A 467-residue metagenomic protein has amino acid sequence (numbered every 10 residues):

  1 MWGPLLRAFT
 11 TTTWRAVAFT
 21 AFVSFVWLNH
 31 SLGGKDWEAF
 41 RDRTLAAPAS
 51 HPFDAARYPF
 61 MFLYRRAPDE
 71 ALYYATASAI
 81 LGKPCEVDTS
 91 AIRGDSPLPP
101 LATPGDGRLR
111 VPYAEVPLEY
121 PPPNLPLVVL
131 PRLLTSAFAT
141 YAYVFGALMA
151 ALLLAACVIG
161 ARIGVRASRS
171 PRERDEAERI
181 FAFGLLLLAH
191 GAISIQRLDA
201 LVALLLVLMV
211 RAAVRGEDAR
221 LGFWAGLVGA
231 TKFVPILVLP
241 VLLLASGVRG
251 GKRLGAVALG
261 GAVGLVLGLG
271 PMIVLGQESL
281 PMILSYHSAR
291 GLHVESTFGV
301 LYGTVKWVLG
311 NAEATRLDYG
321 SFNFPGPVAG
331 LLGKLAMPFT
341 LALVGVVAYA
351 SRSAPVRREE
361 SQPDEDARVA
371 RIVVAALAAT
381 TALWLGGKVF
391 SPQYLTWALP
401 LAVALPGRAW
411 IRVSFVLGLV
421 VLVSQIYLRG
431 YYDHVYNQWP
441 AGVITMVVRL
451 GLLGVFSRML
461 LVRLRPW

Functional and structural regions predicted by a protein language model:
W2-I283, G330-W467: Multi-pass membrane glycosyltransferase architecture that uses lipid-linked
R66, P112, P121, H293-V305 (+3 more regions): Secondary-structure junction/capping motif
A262-H293, T297-E313: Transmembrane-lumen/periplasm boundary regions of multi-pass, lipid-linked membrane glycan transferases
R290, T315-L343: Helicase-core coupling region on the C-terminal RecA-like lobe
N311-G326, R358-D366: Membrane-interface interhelical connector segments
